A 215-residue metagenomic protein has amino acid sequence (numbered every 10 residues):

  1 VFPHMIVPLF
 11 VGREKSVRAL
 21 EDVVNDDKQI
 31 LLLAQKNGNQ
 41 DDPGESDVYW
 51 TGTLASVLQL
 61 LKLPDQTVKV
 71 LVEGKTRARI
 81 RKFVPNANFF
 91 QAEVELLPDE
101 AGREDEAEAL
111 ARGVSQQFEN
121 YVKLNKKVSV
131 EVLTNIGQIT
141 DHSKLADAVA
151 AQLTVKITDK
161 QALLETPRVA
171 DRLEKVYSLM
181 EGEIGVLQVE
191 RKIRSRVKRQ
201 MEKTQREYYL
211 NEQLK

Functional and structural regions predicted by a protein language model:
V1-K215: N-terminal low-complexity, acidic/polar interaction/targeting segments
